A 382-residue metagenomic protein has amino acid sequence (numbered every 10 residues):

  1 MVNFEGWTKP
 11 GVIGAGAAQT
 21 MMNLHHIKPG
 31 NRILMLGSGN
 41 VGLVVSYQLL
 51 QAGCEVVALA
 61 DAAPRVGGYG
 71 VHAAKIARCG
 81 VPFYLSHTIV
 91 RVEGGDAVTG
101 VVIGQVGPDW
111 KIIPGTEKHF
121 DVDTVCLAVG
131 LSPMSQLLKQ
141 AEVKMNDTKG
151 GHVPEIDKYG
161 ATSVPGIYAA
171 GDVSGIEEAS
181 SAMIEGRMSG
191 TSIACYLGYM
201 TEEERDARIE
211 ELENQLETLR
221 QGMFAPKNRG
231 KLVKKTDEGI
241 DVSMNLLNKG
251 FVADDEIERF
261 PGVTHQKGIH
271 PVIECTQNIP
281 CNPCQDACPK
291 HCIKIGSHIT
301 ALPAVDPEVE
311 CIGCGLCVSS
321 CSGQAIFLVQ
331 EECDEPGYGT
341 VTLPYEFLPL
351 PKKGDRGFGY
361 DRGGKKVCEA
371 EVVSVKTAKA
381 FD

Functional and structural regions predicted by a protein language model:
M1-L246: Residues forming the flavin
P114, V173-S174, K235-V242, E258-P280 (+2 more regions): Ferredoxin-like iron-sulfur electron-transfer modules
A194, R362-G363: Short, surface-exposed secondary-structure boundary micro-motifs
N282-I299, L316-C333, R362: Iron-sulfur cluster-binding cysteine motifs and their immediate structural context in ferredoxin-like electron-transfer
L350-K352: Short, well-ordered loop/turn sites that connect or cap secondary structure elements
F358-Y360: A generic structural signal for residues embedded in beta-strands
K365-K379: Short beta-strand-centered aromatic/proline hotspots
